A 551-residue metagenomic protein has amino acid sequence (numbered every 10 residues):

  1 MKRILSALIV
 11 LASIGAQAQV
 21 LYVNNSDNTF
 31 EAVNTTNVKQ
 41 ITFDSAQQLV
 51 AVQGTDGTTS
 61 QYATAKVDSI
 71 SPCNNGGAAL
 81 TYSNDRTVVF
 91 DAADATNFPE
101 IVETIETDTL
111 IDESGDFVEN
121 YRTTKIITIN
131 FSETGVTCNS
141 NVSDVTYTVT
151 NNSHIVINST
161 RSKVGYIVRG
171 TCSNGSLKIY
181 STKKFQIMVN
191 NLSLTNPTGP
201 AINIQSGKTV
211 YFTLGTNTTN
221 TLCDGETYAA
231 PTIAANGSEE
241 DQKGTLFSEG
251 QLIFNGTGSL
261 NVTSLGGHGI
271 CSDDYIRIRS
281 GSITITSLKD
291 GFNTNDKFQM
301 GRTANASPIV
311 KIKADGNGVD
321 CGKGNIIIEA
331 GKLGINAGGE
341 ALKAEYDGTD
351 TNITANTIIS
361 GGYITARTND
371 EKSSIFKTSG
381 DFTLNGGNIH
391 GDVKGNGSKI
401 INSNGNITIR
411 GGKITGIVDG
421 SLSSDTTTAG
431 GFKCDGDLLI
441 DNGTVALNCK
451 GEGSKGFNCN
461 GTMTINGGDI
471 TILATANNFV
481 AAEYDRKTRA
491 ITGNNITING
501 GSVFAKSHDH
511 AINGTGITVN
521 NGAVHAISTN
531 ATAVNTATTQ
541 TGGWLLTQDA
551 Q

Functional and structural regions predicted by a protein language model:
I4-S13: Sec-dependent N-terminal signal peptides
I14-A18: Sec/Tat signal peptide C-region and signal peptidase I cleavage site
Q19, V33-N34, Q48-V50, S60-V67: Extracytoplasmic low-complexity repetitive segments enriched in small/polar residues
Q19-V23, Q48-V52, G77-T81: Short polybasic amphipathic segments
V20-V38, G54: Short N-terminal segments immediately surrounding and downstream of signal-peptide cleavage
T35-F43, A63-P72, D91-F98: Structured surface patches comprising rigid loops and adjacent beta-strands/short helices at the edges of well-ordered
T55-A79: Mid-chain, structured segments of secreted extracytoplasmic proteins
Y82-S83, T96-Q551: A composition-driven surface/loop motif
